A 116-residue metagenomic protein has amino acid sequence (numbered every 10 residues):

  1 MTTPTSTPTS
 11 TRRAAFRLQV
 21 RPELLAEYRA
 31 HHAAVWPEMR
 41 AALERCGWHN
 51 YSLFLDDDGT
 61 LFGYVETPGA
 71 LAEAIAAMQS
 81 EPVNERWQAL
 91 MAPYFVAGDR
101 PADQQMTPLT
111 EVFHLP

Functional and structural regions predicted by a protein language model:
M1-S10: Compositionally biased, intrinsically disordered low-complexity segments enriched for polar/charged residues
T11-R13, D58: A general secondary-structure signal for short beta-strands and their flanking turns/coil in non-transmembrane regions
R13-Q19: Active-site-flanking beta-strand signature of metal-NTP-handling nucleotidyl enzymes and homologous cyclase-like
L24-H49: Short amphipathic alpha-helical segments
L25, F62, A72-A74: Intrinsically disordered, low-complexity acidic/polar segments
R40-F62, E66-P68: Short, glycine- and small/hydrophobic-rich beta-strand elements in well-ordered beta-sheets
C46, T67-Q105: An amphipathic, aromatic/His-enriched active-site/gating alpha helix that lines ligand/cofactor pockets
A102, T107-H114: Eukaryote-biased recognition of C-terminal alpha-helical segments
